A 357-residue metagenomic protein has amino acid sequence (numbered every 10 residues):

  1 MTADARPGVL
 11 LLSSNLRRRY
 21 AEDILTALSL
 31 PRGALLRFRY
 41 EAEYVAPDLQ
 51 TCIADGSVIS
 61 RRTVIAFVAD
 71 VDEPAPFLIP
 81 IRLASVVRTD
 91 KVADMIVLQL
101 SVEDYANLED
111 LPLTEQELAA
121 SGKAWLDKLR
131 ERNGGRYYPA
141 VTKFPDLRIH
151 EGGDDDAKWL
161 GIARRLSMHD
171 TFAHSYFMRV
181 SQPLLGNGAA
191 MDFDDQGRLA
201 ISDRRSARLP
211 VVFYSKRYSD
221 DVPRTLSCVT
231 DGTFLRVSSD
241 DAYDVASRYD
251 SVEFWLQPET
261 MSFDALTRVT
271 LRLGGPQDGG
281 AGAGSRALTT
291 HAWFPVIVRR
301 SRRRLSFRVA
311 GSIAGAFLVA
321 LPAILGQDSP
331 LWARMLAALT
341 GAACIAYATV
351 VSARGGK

Functional and structural regions predicted by a protein language model:
M1-C52: Compositionally biased, charged N-terminal/linker segments
D48-A75, D203-P210: Short coil-to-beta transition motif at edge beta-strands of beta-rich domains
L78-K91: Short beta-strand-centered aromatic/proline hotspots
R88-D104: Short, solvent-exposed secondary-structure boundary/capping segments
S181-P223: Contiguous beta-strand segments within globular domains
D241-S262: Short, hydrophobic beta-strand segments
R272, P276-A323: Cytosolic-side membrane-insertion boundary helix
S301-K357: Hydrophobic, helix-forming membrane-interacting segments
